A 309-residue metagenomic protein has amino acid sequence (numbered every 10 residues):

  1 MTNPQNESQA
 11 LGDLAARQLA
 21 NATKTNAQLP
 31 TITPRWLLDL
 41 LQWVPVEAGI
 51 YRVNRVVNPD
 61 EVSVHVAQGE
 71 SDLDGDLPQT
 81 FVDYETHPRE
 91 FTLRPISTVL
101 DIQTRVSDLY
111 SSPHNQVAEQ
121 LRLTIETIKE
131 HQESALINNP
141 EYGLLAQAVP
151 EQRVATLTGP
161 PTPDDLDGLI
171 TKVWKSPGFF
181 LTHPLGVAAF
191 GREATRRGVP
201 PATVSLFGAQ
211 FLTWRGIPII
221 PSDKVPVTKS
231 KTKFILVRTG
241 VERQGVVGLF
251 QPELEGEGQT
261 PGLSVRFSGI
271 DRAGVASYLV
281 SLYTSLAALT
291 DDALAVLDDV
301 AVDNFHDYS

Functional and structural regions predicted by a protein language model:
T2-T86, D292, A301: N-terminal "assembly arms/tails" that initiate or stabilize quaternary assembly in self-assembling proteins
V66-V82, H114-L121, G143, R197 (+1 more regions): Short charge-dense sequence patches
P78-Y84, R89, L93-T104: Intrinsically disordered, low-complexity linker/loop segments enriched in Gly/Pro and charged/polar residues
S97, D101-S176: Alpha-helical scaffold segments that mediate packing/assembly in large oligomeric complexes
T98, S176-G178, R215, A276: Structural beta-strand/beta-sheet cores of well-ordered domains, especially the beta-sheet scaffolds that support
R105, L181-G186, R238-G240, T290: Helix N-cap / beta->alpha transition motif
Q147-L212: Extended, solvent-exposed, turn-rich assembly/linker loops in the middle of proteins
A202-S309: Sequence/fold signature of self-assembling virion shell proteins
